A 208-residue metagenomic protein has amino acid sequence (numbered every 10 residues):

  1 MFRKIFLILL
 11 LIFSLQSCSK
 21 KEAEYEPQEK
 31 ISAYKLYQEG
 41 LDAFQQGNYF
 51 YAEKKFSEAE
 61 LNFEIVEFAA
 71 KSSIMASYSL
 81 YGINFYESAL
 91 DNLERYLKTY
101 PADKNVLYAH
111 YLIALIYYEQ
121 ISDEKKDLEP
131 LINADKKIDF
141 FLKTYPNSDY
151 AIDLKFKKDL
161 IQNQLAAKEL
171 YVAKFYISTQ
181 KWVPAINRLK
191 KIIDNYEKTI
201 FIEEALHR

Functional and structural regions predicted by a protein language model:
F2, L15-R208: Acidic, polar-rich low-complexity tracts and alpha-helical solenoid repeat scaffolds
I5-F13: Sec-dependent N-terminal signal peptides
